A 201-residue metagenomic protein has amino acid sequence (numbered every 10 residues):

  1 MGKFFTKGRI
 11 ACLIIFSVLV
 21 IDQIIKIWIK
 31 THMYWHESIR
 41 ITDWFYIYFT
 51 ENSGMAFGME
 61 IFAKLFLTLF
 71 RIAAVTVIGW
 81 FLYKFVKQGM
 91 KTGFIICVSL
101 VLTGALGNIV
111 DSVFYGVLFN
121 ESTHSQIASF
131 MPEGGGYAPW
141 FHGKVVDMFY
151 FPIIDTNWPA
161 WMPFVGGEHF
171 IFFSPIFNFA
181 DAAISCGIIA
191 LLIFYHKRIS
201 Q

Functional and structural regions predicted by a protein language model:
M1-Q201: Alpha-helical transmembrane bundles and membrane-interface segments of multipass inner-membrane proteins
